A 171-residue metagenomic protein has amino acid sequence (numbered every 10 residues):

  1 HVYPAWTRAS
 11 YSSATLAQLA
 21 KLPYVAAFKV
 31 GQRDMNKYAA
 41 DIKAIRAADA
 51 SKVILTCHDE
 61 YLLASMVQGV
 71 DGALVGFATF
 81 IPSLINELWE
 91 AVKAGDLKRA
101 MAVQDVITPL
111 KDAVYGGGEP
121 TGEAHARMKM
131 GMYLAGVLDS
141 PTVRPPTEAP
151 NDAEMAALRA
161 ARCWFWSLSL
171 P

Functional and structural regions predicted by a protein language model:
H1-Y3, P141: Short beta-strands and strand-loop turn motifs
A5-K111: Catalytic alpha/beta core domains of metabolic enzymes, predominantly
V70, L74-F77, I81-P171: C-terminal alpha-helical cap/extension of soluble enzyme domains
